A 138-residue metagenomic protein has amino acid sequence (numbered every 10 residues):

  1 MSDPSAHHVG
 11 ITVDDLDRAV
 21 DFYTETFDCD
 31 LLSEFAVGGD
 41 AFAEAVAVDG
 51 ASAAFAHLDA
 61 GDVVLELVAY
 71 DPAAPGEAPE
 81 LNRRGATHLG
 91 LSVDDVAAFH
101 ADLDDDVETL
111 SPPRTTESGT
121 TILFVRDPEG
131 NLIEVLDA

Functional and structural regions predicted by a protein language model:
S2, L91, H100-A138: Vicinal oxygen chelate
D3, A47-G50, E80-R83: A generic structural micro-feature
H7-D14, A54-V63, Y70, E77-D102 (+1 more regions): Vicinal oxygen chelate
T12-V63: Core segments of cupin and vicinal oxygen chelate
A19-F22, F99-L103: Hydrophobic side chains in well-ordered alpha-helices
D40-E44, P72-A78: A short, acidic/glycine-rich surface segment
V64-E66, L132: Short hydrophobic-acidic sequence motifs that mark active-site Asp/Glu residues
